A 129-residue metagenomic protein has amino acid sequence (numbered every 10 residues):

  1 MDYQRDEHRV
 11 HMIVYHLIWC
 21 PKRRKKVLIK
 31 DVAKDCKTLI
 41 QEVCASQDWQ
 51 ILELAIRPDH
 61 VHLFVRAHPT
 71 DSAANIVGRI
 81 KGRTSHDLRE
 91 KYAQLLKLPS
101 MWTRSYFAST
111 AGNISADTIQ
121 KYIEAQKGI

Functional and structural regions predicted by a protein language model:
M1-I129: Basic nucleic-acid-binding interfaces
